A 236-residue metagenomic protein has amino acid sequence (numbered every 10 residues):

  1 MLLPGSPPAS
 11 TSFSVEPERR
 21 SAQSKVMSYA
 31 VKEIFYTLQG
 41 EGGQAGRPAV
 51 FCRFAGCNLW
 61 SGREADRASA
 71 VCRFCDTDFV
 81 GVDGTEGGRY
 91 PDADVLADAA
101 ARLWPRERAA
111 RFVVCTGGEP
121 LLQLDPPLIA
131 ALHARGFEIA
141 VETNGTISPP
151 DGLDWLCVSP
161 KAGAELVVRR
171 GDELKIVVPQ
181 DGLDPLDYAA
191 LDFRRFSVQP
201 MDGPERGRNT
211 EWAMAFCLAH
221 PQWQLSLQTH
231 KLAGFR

Functional and structural regions predicted by a protein language model:
M1-F79, A219, Q224, A233-F235: Flexible, acidic/Gly-rich N-terminal and inter-domain linker regions that tether and position cofactor-handling modules
V15-E18, Y36-E41, V80, F112 (+5 more regions): Generic preference for well-ordered secondary structure
S24-K25, Y29-Y36, P48, L59-L153: Conserved Radical SAM active-site core
R53, T116-G117, Q228: A secondary-structure boundary/capping signal
A109-F112, L121-R236: Conserved AdoMet/S-adenosylmethionine-binding subsite of the radical SAM
